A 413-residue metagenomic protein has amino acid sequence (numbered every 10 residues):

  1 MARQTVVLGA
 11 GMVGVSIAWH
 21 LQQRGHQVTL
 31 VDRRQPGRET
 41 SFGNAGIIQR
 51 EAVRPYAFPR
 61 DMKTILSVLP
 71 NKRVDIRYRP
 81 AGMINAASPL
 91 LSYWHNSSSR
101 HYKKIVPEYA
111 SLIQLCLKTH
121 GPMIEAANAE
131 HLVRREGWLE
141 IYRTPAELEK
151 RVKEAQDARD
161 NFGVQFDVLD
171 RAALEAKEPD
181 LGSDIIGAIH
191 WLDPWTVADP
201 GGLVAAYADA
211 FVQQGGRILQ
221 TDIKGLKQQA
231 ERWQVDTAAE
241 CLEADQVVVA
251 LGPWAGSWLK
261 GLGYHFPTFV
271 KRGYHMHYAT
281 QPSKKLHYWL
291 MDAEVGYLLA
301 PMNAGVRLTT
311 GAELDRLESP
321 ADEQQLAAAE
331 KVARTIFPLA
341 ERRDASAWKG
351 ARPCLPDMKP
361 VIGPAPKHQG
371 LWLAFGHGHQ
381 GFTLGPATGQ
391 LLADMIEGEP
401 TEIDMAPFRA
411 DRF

Functional and structural regions predicted by a protein language model:
R3-L30: N-terminal Rossmann-like FAD-binding beta1-loop-alpha1 element of flavoenzymes
G11-M12, Q35, P253, H379: Residue-level detector of alpha-helix initiation sites
Q23-G43: Glycine-rich FAD pyrophosphate-binding loop
V31, I47, A52, Y56-N96 (+3 more regions): Active-site substrate-recognition segment that forms the wall of the catalytic cavity or substrate channel
A87-D209: Rossmann-like flavin
F162, E294, T335-F413: C-terminal catalytic lobe of FAD-dependent flavoproteins
L169-E178, L219-W233: A conserved short coil-to-beta-strand element within the FAD-binding core of flavoproteins
